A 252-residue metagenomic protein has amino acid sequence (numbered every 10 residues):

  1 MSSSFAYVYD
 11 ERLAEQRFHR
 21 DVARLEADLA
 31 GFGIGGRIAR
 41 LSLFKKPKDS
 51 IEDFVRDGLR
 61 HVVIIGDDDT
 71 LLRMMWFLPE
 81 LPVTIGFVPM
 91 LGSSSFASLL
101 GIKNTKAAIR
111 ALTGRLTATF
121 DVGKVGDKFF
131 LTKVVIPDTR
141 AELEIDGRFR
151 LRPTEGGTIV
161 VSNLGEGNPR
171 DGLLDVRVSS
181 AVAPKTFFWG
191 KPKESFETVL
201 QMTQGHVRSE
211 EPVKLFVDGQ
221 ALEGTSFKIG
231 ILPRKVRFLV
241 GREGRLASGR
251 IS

Functional and structural regions predicted by a protein language model:
M1-I85, S94-S252: Long C-terminal subdomains/extensions of small-metabolite kinases
P89: Extreme N-terminus nucleophile/cap motif
